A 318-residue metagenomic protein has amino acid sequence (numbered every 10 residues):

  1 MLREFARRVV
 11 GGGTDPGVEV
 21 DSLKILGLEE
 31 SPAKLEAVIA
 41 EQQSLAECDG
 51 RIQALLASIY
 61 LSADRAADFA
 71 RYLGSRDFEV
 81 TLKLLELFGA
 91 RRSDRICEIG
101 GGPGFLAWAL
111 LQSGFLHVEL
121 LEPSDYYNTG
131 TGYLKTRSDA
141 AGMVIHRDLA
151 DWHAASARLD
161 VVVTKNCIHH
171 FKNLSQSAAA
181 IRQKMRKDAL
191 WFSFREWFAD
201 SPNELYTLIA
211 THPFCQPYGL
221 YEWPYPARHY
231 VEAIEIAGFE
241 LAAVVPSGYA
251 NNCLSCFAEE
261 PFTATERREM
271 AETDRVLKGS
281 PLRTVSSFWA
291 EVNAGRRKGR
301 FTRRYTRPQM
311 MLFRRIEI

Functional and structural regions predicted by a protein language model:
M1-D64: N-terminal, positively charged/glycine-rich alpha-helical extensions of SAM-dependent methyltransferases
G74-R92: Conserved alpha-helix/loop element of class I SAM-dependent methyltransferases that forms part of the SAM/SAH-binding
P103-D151: Class I SAM-dependent methyltransferase SAM/SAH-binding core
V163: A conserved beta-strand element that flanks and buttresses the S-adenosyl-L-methionine
S175-K187: A short glycine-rich, Lys/Arg-flanked "PGG" loop and its adjoining helix->strand segment in the class I
F192-C215: Conserved class I S-adenosyl-L-methionine
Y206, A242-A243, G248-I318: A C-terminal cap/extension of S-adenosyl-L-methionine-dependent methyltransferases that defines the acceptor-substrate
P213-R228: Acceptor-substrate binding/catalytic loop of class I
